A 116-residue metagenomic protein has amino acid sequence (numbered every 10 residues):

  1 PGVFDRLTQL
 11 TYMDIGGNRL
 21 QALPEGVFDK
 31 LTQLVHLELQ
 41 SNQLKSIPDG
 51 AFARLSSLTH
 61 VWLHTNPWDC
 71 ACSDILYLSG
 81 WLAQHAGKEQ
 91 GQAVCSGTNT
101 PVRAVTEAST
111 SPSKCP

Functional and structural regions predicted by a protein language model:
G2, L7, L23-G26, L31 (+3 more regions): Canonical leucine-rich repeat
V3-Q9, D14-R19: Alpha-helical adaptor scaffolds
F4, F28, H36, F52 (+2 more regions): Short amphipathic alpha-helices and their capping/turn residues within compact interaction modules
L10-I15, L34-L39, V61-L63: Conserved hydrophobic beta-strand positions in leucine-rich repeat
D14, E38, F52, W68-C72: Intrinsic disorder
H60-P116: Membrane-proximal C-terminal cap and juxtamembrane stalk of leucine-rich repeat ectodomains
